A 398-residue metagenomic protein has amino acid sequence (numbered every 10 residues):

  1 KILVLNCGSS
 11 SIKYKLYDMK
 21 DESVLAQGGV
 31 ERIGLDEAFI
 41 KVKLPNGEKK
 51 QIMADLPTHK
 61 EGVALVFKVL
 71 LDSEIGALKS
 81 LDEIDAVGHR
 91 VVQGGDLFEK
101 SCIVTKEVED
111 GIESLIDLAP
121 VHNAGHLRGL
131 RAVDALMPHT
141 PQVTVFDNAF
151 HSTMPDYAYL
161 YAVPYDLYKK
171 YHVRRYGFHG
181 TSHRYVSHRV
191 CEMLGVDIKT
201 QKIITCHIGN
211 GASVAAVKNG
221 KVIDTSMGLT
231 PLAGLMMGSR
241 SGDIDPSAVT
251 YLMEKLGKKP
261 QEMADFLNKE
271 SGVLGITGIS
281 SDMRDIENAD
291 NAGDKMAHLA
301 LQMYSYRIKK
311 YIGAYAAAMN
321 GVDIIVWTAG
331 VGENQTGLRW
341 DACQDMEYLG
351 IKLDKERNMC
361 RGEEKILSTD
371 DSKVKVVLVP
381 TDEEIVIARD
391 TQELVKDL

Functional and structural regions predicted by a protein language model:
K1-G95: N-terminal glycine/serine-rich phosphate-binding loop of ATP-dependent small-molecule kinases, especially carbohydrate
G8, H89-V92, I208, V322 (+1 more regions): Glycine-rich beta-strand-to-loop/alpha-helix junction loops that act as flexible
V69-I84, V190-D197, I312-D323: Phosphate/pyrophosphate-binding loops at sites that engage ATP/ADP/AMP, CoA/4′-phosphopantetheine, polyphosphate
L70, E74-H122, V143, A149-L160: Short beta-strand-loop/turn "lid" adjacent to the catalytic site in phosphate-handling enzymes
F150-E254: Glycine-rich phosphate-binding loop of actin/hexokinase-like ATP-binding domains
K218, D224-L256, D265, A329-C360: Catalytic phosphate/nucleotide-handling subdomain of diverse soluble enzymes
D265, G272-I276, M283-A318: Adenine-nucleotide phosphate-binding core of ATP-dependent small-molecule kinases
H298, Q302-D323, G332-L398: Internal helix-turn-beta structural module
